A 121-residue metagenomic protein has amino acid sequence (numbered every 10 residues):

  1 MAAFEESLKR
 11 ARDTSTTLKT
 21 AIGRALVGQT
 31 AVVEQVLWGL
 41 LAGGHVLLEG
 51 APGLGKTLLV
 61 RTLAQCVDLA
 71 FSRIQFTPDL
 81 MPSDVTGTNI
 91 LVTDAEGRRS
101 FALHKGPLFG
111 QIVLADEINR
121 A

Functional and structural regions predicted by a protein language model:
M1-E5: Interdomain "pre-motor" coupling segment immediately N-terminal to P-loop NTPase/helicase cores
S7-L54: Pre-Walker A (pre-P-loop) alpha-helix and adjacent loop at the N terminus of AAA/AAA+ ATPase modules, a conserved
S15, K19, Q29-V33, T57 (+4 more regions): Amphipathic alpha-helical transducer elements in NTP-driven molecular machines
A31, A70-I74, A95-R99: Active-site phosphate-binding and catalytic loops of NTP-dependent enzymes
L37-P78, L91: Walker A/P-loop
L80-Q111: Short glycine-rich substrate-engagement loop in P-loop NTPases that contacts/grips substrate
P107-A121: Conserved AAA+/SF3 P-loop NTPase catalytic/coupling segment centered on the Walker-B
